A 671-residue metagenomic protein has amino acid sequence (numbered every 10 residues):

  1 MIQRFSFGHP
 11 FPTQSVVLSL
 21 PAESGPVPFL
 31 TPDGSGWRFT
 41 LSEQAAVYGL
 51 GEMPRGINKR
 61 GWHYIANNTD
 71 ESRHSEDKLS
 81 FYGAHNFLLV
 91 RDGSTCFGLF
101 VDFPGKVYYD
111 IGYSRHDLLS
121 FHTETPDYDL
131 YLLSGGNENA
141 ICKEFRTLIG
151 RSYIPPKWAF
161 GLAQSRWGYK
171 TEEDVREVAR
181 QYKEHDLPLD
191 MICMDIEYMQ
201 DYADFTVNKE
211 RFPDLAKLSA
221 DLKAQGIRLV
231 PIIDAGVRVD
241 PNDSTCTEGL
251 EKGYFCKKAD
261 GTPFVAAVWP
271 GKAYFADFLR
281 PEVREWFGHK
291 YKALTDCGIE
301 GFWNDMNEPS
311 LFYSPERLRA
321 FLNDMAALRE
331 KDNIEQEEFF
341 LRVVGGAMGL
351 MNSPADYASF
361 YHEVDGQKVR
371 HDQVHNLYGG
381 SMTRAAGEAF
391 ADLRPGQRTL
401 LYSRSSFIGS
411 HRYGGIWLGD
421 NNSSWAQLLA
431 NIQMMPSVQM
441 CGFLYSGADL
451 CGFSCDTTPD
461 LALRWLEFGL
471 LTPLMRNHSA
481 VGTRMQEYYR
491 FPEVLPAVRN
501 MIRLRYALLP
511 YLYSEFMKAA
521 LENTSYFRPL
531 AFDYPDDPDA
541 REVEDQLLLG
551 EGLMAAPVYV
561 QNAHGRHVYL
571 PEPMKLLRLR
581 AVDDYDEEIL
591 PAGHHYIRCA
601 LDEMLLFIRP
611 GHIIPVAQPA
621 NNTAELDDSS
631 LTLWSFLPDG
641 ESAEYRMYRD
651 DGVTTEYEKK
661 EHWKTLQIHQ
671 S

Functional and structural regions predicted by a protein language model:
M1-A159, R166-W167, E172, A179-E184 (+6 more regions): Catalytic and substrate-binding clefts that recognize carbohydrates or anionic sugar/phosphate headgroups
T31, L41-E43, R91, F100-F103 (+13 more regions): Glycine-rich, histidine-containing beta strand-loop boundary motifs that form or position
Y64-I65, F81-A84, R176, R284 (+4 more regions): Short, hydrophobic/amphipathic alpha-helical packing segments that form internal helix faces or helix-helix interfaces
S75, L377, T383-T399, S405-I416 (+3 more regions): Catalytic core of carbohydrate-active enzymes
D77-K78, S152-P155, S165-P213, K217-S219: A conserved hydrophobic secondary-structure block that centers on an alpha-helix together with its immediately flanking
Y82-N86, S94-C96, P104, D127 (+10 more regions): Extracellular structured ligand-interaction cores
F87, F145, Y182, L222 (+3 more regions): A residue-level signal for conserved active-site and pocket-lining positions in enzyme catalytic cores
P188-V498, Y534: Aromatic- and carboxylate-enriched substrate-binding clefts and catalytic-loop regions of carbohydrate-active enzymes
